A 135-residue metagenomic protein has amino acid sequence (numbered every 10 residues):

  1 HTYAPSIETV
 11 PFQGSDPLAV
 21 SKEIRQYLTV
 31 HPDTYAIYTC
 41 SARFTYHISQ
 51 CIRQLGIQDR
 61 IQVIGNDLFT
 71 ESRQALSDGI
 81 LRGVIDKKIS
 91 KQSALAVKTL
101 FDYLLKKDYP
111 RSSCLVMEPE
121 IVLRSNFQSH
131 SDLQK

Functional and structural regions predicted by a protein language model:
H1-A4: Short helix-loop-beta junction
I7-P11, V63, V84, I121: Conserved beta-strand scaffold positions in the cores of enzyme catalytic domains, especially in NTP/NDP-utilizing
F12-E71: Hydrophobic alpha-helical
P32, I57, I80, K107-D108: Residue-level recognition of short, well-ordered coil/turn positions that link secondary-structure elements
Q50-Q54, D78, K98, D102: Short, well-ordered alpha-helices that flank and scaffold nucleotide-derived cofactor binding pockets
F69-S77, L81: Flexible loop/hinge segments that line or gate small-molecule binding clefts
D78-S90: Short beta-strand elements at the ligand-binding edges of bilobed clamshell
K88-K135: Hinge/cleft segment of the Venus flytrap/periplasmic-binding protein
